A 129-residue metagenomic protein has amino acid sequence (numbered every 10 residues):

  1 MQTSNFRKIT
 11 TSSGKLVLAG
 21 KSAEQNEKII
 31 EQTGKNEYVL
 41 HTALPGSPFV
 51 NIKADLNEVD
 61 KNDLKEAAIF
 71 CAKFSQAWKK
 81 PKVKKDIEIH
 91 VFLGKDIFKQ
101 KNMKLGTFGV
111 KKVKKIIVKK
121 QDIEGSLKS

Functional and structural regions predicted by a protein language model:
M1-S129: Duplex nucleic acid-engaging cores and interfaces of nucleic-acid transaction enzymes
